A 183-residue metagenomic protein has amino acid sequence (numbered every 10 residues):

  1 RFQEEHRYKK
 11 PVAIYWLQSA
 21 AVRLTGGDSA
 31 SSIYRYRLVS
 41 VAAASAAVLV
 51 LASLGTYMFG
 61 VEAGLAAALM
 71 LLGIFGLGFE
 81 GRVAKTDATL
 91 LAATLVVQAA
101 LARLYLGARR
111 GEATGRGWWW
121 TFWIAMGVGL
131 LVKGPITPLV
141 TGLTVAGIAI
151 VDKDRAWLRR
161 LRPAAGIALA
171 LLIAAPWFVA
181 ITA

Functional and structural regions predicted by a protein language model:
R1-A183: Membrane-integral, polyisoprenol-dependent glycosyltransferases of the GT-C/oligosaccharyltransferase superfamily
